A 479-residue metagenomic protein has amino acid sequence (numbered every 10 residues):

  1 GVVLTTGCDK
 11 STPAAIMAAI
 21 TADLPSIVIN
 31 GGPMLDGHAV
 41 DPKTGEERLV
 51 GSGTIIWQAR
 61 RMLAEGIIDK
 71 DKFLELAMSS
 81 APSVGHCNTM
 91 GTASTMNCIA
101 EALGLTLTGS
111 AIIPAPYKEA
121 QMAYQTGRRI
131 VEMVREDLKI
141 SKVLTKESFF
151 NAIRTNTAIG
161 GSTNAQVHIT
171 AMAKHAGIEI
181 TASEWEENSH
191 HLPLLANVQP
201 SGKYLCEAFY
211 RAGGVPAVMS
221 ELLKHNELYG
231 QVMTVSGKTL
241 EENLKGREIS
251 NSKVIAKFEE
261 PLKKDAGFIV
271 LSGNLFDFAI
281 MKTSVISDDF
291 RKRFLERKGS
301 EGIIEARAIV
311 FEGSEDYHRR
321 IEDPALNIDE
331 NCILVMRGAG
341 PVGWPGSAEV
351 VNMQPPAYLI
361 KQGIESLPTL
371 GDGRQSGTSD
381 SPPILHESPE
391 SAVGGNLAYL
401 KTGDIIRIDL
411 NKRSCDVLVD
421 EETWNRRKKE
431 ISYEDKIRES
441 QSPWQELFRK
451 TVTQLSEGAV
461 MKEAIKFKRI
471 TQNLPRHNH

Functional and structural regions predicted by a protein language model:
G1-A15, I27-N30: A short, small-residue-rich loop immediately preceding and capping a beta-strand
T12, A18-D23, G31-E390, G395-H479: Catalytic or ion-coupling anion/metal-binding cores of large enzyme and transporter domains
